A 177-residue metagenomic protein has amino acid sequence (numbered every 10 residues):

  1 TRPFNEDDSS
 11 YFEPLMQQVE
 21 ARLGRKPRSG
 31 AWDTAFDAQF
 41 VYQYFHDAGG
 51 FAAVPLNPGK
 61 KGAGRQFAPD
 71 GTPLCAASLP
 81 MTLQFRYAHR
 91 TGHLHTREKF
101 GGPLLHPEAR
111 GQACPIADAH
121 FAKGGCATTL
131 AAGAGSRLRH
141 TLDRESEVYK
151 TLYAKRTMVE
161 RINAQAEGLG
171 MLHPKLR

Functional and structural regions predicted by a protein language model:
T1-K60: Polybasic low-complexity intrinsically disordered regions
P3-D7, W32, F36, G62-Q66 (+3 more regions): A short glycine-/small-residue-rich loop at the edge of a beta-strand within enzyme catalytic domains
D8-S10, A117-A122, D143-L152: Short low-complexity stretches enriched in small and charged residues
Q17-E20, I116, T128-A131, K155-R156: Generic detector of short, locally flexible boundary/turn motifs and exposed helical patches
R25, A53-L56, S78, G101 (+2 more regions): Selective for proline/serine-rich intrinsically disordered segments in cytosolic/nuclear regulatory regions
V54, G64, G71-T82, G111-C114 (+1 more regions): Contiguous terminal or domain-adjacent regions that often encompass a lipid-handling module or interaction segment
Q66-F100, G133-R177: Short amphipathic alpha-helical "interface-anchor" segments enriched in bulky aromatics
K99-T141: Long, low-complexity, polar/charged, intrinsically disordered or flexibly structured peripheral segments
